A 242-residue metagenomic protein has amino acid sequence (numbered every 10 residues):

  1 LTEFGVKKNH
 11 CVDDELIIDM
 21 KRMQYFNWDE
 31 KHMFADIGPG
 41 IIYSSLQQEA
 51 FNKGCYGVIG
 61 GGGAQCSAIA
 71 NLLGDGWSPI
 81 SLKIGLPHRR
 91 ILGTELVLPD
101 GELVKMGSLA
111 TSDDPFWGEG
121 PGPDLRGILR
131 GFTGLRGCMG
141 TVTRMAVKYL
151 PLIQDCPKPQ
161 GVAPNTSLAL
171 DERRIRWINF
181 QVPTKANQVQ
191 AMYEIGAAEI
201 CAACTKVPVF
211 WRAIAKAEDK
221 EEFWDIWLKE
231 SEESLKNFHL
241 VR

Functional and structural regions predicted by a protein language model:
L1-M23: Glycine-rich N-terminal segment of FAD-binding domains in flavoprotein oxidoreductases, spanning the beta-loop-helix
F4-G5, A68-L72, I214-E221: Short, solvent-exposed polar/charged micro-motifs at secondary-structure junctions
H10-D13, D19, D29, D124-I128: Poly-acidic low-complexity segments
I17, K21, F26, N52 (+4 more regions): Generic preference for hydrophobic/aromatic residues in regular secondary structure cores
Y25-N27, P39, Y43-T184: FAD-binding subdomain of flavoenzyme oxidoreductases
G161-R242: C-terminal substrate-recognition/cap domain of FAD-linked oxidoreductases
